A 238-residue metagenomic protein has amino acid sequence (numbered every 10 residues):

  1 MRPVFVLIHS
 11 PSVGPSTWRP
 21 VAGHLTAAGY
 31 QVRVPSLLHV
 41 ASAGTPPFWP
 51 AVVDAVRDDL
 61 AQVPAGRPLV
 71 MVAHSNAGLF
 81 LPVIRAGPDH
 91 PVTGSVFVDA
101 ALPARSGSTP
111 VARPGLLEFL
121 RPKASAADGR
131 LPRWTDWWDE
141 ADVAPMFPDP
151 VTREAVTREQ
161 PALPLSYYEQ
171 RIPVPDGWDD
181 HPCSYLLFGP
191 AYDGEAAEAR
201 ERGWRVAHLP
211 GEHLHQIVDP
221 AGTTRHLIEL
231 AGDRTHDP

Functional and structural regions predicted by a protein language model:
R2-S42, G87: Conserved HGGG/HGGXW glycine-rich cap/lid loop of the alpha/beta-hydrolase fold
I8-P11, H74-S75, A100, F188: Glycine-rich His-Gly loop
Q31-L69, A86, P110-L120: Active-site loop/oxyanion-hole signature of alpha/beta-hydrolase fold enzymes
M71-V72, S95, Y185: Conserved alpha/beta-hydrolase fold motif
V72-L81: Gly/Ala-rich beta-loop-alpha elbow adjacent to hydrolase catalytic centers
A86, H90-R130, Y167, R200: Flexible "cap/lid" loop of the alpha/beta hydrolase fold
L131-G177: Conserved alpha/beta-hydrolase catalytic His-Asp/Glu region
P161-A221, R225-H226, R234: Conserved serine/cysteine hydrolase catalytic core
